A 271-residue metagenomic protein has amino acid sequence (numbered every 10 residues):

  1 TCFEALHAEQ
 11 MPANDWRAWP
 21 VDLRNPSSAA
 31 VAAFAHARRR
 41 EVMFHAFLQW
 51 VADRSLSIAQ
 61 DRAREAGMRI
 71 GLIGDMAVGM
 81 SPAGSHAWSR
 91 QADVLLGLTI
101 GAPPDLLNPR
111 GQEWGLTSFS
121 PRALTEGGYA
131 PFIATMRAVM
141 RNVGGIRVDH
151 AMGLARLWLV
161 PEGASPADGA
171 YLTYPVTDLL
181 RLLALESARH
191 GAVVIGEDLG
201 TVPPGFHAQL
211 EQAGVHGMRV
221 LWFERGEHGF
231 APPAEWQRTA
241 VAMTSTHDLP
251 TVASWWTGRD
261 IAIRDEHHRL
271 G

Functional and structural regions predicted by a protein language model:
T1-D53, G79-G271: Alpha-amylase-like alpha-glycosidases and glucanotransferases acting on alpha-linked glucans and related
H45-M76: Conserved, well-ordered alpha-helix/loop/beta-strand core segments that scaffold catalytic motifs
